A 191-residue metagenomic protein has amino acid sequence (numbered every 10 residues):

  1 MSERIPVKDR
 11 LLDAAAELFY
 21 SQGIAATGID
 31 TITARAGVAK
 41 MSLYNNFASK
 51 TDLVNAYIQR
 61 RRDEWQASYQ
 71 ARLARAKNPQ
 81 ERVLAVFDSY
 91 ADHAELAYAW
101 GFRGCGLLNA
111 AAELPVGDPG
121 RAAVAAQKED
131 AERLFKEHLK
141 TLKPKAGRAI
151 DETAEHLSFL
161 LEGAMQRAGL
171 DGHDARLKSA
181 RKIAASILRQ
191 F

Functional and structural regions predicted by a protein language model:
M1-P6: N-terminal intrinsically disordered/low-complexity leader segments
R10, A14-A56: Helix-turn-helix
L12, Q66, L84, E132-K140 (+3 more regions): An amphipathic alpha-helix signature
A56, Q70-A99, I150, A154-L157: Hydrophobic alpha-helical connector segments
Q59-Q66: Short, basic, alpha-helical segments at the C-terminal edge of helix-turn-helix-like DNA-binding modules
E81, A85, G117-L142: Amphipathic alpha-helical packing segments from all-alpha helical-bundle domains
A97-P119: Amphipathic alpha-helical segments used for helix-helix packing
G120-E129, L142-I187, F191: Hydrophobic/aromatic-rich alpha-helical bundle segments in the mid-to-C-terminal region
